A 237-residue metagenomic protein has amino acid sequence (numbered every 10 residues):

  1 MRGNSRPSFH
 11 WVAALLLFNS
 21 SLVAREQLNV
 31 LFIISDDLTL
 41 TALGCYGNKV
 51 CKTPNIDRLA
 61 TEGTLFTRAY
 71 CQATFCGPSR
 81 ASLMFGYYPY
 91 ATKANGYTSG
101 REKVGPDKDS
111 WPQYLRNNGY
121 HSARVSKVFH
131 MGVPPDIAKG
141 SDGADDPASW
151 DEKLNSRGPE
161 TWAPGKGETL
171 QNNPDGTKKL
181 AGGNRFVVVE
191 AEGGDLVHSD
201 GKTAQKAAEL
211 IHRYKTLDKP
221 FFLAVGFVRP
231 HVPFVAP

Functional and structural regions predicted by a protein language model:
M1-W11: Bacterial N-terminal signal peptides that target proteins for export
H10-S20: Bacterial N-terminal signal peptides
V23-P237: Formylglycine-dependent sulfatase
